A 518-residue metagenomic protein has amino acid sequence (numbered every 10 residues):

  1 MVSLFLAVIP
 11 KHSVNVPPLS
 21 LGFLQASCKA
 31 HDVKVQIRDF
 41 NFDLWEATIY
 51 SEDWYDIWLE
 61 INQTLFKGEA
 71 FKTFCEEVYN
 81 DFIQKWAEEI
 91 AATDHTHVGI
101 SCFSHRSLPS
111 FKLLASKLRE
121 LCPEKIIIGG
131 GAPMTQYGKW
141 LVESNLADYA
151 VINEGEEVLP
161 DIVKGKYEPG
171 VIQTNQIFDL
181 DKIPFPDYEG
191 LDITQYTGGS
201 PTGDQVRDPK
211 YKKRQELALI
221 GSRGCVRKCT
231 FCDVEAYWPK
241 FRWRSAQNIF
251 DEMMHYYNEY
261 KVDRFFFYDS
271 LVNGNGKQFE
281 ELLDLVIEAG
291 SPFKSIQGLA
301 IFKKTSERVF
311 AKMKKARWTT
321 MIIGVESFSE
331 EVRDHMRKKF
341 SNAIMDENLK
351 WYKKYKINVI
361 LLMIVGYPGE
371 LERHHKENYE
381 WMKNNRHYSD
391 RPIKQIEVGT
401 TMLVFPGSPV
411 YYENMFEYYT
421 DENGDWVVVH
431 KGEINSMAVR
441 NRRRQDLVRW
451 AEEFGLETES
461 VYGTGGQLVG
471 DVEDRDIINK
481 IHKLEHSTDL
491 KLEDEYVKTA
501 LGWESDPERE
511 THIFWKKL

Functional and structural regions predicted by a protein language model:
V2-I9, V14, F23, A30 (+6 more regions): Radical SAM enzyme core and accessory elements
V2-M253, Y257-K261: Acidic, low-complexity intrinsically disordered segments
H31-V33, E259-Y260, A316, N348-V359 (+3 more regions): A structural motif corresponding to the C-terminal end of an alpha-helix and its immediate exit/capping segment
D32-V33, L118-K125, N145, I287-P292 (+2 more regions): Short helix-capping segments at alpha-helix termini
N41-I49, T135-K139, R227, G276 (+4 more regions): Flexible glycine/acidic-rich beta-alpha junction loops that bind and position SAM and/or redox cofactors in anaerobic
I128, V151, I172, K294-S295 (+3 more regions): Structural detector of well-ordered beta-strand residues that form the stable sheet scaffold of enzyme domains
G138-N145, G369-K383: Catalytic cores of alpha/beta
E189-I360, V365-Y367, E380: Radical SAM [4Fe-4S] cluster-binding motif and immediate context
